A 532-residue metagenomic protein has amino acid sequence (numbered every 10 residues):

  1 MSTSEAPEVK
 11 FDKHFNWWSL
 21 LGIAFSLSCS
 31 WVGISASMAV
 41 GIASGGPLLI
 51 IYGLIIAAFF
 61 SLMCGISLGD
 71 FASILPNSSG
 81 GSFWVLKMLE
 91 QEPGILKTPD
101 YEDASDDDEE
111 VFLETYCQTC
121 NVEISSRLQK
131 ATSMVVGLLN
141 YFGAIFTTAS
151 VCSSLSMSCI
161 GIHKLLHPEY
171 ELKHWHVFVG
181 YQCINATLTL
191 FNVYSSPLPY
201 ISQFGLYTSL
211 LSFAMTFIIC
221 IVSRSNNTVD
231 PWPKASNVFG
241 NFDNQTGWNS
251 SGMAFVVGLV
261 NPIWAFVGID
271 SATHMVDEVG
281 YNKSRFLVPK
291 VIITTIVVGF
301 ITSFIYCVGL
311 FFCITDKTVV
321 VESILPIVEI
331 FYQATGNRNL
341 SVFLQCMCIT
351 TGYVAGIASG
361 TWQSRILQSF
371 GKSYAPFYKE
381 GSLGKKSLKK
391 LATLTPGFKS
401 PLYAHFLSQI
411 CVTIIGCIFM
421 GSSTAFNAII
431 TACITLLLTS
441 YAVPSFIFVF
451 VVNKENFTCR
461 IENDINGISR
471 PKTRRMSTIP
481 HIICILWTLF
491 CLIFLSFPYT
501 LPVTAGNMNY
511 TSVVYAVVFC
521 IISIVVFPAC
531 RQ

Functional and structural regions predicted by a protein language model:
M1-L48, S61-L62, I66, L96-V122 (+2 more regions): Membrane-interface "cap" regions at the ends of multi-pass membrane proteins
F11, Y170-H176, Q203-G336: Helix-loop-helix junctions that connect adjacent transmembrane segments in multi-pass membrane transporters
V40-G45, L49, K164-W175, S195-Y207 (+5 more regions): Transmembrane helix-loop boundary segments of multi-pass membrane transporters
L54-I55, S133, H163-S196, L210-T216 (+4 more regions): Transmembrane alpha-helical segments of multi-pass small-molecule transport proteins
L62-L172, F178-N185, G352-I366, T439: Hydrophobic transmembrane alpha-helices that form the core helical bundles of multi-pass secondary transporters
N77-S78, L139-M157, N261, F266-V276 (+3 more regions): Membrane-helix boundary/coupling elements in multi-pass transport proteins
G80-G94, Q118-I124, Q129, T294-I357 (+2 more regions): TM-loop-TM module centered on a large, flexible mid-protein loop between adjacent transmembrane helices in multi-pass
W175, K390-Y403, Y441-V513: C-terminal membrane-solvent junction of multi-pass transporters and transport-like membrane proteins
